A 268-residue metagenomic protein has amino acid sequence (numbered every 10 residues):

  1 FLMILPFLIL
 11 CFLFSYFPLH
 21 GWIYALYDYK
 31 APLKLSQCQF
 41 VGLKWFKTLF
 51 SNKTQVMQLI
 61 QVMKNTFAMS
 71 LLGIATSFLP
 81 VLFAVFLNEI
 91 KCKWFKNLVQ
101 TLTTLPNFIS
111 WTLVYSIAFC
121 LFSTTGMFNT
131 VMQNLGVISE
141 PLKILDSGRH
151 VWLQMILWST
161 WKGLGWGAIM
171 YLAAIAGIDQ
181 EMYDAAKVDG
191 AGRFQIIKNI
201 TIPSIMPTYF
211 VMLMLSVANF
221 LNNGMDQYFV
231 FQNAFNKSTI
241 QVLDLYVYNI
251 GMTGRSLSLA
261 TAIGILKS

Functional and structural regions predicted by a protein language model:
F1-S268: A structural signal for multi-pass alpha-helical bundles of membrane permease subunits that mediate small-molecule
